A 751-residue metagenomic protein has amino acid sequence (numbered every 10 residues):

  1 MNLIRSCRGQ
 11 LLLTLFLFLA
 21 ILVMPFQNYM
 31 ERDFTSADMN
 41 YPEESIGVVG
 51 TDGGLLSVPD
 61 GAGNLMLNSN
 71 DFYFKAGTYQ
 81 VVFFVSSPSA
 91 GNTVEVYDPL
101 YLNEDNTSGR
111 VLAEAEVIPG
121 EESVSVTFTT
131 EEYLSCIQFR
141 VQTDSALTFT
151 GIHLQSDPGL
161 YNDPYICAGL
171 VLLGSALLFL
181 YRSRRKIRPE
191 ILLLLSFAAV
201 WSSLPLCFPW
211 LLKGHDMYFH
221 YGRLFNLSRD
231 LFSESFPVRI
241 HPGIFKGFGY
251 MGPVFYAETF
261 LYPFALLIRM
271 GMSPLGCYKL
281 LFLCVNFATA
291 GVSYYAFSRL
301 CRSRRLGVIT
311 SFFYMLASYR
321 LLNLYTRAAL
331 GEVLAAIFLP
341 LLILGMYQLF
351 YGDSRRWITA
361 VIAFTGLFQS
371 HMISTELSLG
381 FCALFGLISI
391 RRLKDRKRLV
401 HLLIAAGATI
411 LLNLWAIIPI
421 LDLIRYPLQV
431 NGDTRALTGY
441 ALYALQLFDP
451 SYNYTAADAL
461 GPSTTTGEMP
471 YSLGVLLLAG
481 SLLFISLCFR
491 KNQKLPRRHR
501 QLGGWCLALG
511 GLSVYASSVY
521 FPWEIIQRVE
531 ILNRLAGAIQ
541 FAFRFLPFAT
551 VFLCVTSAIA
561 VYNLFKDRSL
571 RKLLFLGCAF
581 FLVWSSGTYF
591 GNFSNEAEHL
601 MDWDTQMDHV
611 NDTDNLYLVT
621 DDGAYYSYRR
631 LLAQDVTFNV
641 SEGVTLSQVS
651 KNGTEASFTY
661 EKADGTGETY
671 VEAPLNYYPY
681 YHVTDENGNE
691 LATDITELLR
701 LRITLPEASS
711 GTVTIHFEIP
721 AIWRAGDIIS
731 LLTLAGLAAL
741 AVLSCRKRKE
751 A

Functional and structural regions predicted by a protein language model:
N2-M30, D157-N595, H716, I722-A751: Membrane-embedded transmembrane-helix bundle of lipid-linked glycan/lipid transferases
C7, L13-T78, Y101, N106-V111 (+2 more regions): Glycan-recognition and processing domains
S69-S89, V126, I152, V683: Extra-cytoplasmic beta-strand recognition segments
K75-Y79, G120, A708-S709: A glycine-anchored, Pro-Gly-centered beta-turn/N-cap motif
G91-E104: Short, surface-exposed beta-strand/strand-loop-strand elements in extracellular ectodomains
N106-L134: Extracellular carbohydrate recognition and processing domains and analogous Trp-centered ligand-binding platforms
F139-A146, F717: Short beta-strand-plus-loop segments that form exposed binding edges in beta-rich domains
L160, R630-A751: Active-site-proximal, structured, solvent-exposed surfaces of multi-pass membrane proteins that position macromolecular
